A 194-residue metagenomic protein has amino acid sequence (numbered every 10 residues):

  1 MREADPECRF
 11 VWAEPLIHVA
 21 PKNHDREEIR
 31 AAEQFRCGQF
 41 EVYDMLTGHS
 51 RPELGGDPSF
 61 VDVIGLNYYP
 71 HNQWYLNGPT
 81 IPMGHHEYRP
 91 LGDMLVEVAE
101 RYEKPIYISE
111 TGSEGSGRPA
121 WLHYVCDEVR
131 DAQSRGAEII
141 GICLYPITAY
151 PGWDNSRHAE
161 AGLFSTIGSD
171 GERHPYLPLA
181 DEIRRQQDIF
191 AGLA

Functional and structural regions predicted by a protein language model:
M1-R118, D127, D131-A194: Active-site region of glycoside hydrolase catalytic domains
